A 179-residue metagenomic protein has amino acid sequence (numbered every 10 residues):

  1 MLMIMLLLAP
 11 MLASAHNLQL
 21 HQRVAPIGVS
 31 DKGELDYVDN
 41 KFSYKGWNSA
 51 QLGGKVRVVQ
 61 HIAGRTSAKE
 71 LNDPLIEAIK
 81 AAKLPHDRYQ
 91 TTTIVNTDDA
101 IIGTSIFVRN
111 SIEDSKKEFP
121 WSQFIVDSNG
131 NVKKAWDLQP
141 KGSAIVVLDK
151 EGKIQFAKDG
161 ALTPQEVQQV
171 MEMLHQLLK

Functional and structural regions predicted by a protein language model:
M1-L6: Sec-dependent signal peptide recognition, specifically the positively charged N-region followed immediately by
P10-S14: N-terminal signal peptide c-region/cleavage motif recognized by signal peptidases
A15-V24: Cleaved targeting-peptide boundary
I27-V56: A short beta-strand-turn-helix
Q60-S115: Structural microenvironment flanking redox-active thiols in thiol-disulfide oxidoreductases
G64-S67, T97-I101, N129-V132, I154 (+1 more regions): Solvent-exposed loop/turn segments at secondary-structure junctions within structured extracellular/periplasmic domains
Q90-I94, I106-Q139: Short, internal strand/loop/helix patches that form the active-site neighborhood or redox-interaction surface
K141-K179: Thiol-/selenol-based redox modules, centered on thioredoxin-like and closely related oxidoreductase domains
